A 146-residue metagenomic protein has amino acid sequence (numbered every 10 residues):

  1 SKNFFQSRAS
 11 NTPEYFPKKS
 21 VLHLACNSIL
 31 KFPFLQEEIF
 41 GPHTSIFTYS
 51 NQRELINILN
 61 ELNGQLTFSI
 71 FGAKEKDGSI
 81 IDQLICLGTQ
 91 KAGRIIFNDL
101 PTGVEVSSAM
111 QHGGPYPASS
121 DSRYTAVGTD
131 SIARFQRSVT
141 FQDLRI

Functional and structural regions predicted by a protein language model:
S1-L66: NAD(P)-dependent aldehyde/semialdehyde dehydrogenase
K2, R8-V21, Q65-L66, F71-I146: C-terminal segments
